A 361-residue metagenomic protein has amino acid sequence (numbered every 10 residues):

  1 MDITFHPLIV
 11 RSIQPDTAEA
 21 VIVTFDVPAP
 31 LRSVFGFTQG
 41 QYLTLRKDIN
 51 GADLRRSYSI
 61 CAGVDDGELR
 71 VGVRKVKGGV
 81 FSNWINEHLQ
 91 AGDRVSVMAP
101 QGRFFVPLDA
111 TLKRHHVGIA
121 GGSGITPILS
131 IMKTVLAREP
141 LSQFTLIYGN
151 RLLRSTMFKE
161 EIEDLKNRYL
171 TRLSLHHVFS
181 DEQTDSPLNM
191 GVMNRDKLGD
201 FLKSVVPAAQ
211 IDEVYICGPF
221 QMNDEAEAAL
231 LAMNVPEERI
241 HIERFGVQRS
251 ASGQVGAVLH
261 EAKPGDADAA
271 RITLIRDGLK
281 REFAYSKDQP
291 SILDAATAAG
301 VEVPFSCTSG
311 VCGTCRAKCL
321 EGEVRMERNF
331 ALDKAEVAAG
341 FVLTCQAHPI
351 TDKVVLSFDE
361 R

Functional and structural regions predicted by a protein language model:
D2-R94, M98, T111-R114, N150-L152 (+2 more regions): Ferredoxin-reductase
T4-I9, D266-I272: Short structural boundary motif marking the start of a folded domain
Q39-Q41, S59-V64, S286-I292, A331-D333: A short, sequence-level motif marking secondary-structure junctions
V64-G67, A110-R114, E139, P349-F358: Ligand-binding loop in jelly-roll beta-barrel domains
N83-P264, R271-T273: FNR/FR-type flavoprotein reductase catalytic core
A267-T308: C-terminal accessory/binding modules appended to enzymatic or scaffolding proteins
T297-A299, T314-R361: Iron-sulfur (Fe-S) cluster-binding segments and ferredoxin-like electron-carrier domains, especially [2Fe-2S]
